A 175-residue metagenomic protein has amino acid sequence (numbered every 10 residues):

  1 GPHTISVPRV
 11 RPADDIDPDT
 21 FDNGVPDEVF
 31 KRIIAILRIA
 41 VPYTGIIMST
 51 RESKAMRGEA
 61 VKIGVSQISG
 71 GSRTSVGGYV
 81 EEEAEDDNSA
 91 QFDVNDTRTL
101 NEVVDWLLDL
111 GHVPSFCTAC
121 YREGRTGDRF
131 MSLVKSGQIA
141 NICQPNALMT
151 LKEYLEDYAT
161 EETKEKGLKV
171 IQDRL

Functional and structural regions predicted by a protein language model:
G1-I16, P26-A55, K62, G71-G78: Conserved C-terminal portion of the radical SAM core fold that forms the substrate/S-adenosylmethionine-binding
T20-F21, P42-T44, S89-Q91: Short, contiguous strand/loop micro-motifs
F21-V29, N95: Alpha-helix N-cap and loop-to-helix initiation/capping positions
A55-G58, I63-S66, S72-L175: Radical SAM enzyme core and accessory elements
